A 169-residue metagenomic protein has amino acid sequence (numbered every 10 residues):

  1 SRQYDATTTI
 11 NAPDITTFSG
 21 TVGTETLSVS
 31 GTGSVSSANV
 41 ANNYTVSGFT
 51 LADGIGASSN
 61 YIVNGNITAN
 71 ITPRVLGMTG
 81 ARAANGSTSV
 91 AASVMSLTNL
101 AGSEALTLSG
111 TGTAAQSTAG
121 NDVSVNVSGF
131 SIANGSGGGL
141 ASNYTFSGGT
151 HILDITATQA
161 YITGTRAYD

Functional and structural regions predicted by a protein language model:
S1-Y168: Short loop/turn motifs that initiate or flank beta-strands
